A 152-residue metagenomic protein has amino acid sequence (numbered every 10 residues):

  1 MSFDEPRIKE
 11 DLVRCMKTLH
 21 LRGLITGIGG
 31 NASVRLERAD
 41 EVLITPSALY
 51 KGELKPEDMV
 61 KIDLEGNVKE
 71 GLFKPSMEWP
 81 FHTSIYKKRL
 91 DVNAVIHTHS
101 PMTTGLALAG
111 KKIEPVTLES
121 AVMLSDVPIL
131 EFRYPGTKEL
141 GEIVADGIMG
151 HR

Functional and structural regions predicted by a protein language model:
M1-R152: Glycine-rich flexible loops
